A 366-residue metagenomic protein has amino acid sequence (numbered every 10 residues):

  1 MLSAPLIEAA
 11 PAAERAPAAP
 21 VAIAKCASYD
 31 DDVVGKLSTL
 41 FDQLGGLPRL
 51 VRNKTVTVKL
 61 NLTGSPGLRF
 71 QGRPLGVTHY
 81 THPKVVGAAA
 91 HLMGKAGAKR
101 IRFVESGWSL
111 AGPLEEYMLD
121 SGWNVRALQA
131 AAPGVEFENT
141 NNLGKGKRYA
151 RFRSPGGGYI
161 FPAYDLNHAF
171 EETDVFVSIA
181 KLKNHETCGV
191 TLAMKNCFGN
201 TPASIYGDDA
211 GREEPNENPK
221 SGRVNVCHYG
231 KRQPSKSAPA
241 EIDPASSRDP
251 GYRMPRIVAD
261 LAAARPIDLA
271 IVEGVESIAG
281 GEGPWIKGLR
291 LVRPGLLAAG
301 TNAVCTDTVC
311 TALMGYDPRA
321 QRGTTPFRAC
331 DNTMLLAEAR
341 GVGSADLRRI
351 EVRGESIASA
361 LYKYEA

Functional and structural regions predicted by a protein language model:
M1-P5: N-terminal secretory signal peptides and thylakoid transit peptides that target proteins across membranes
L6-I7, P11-A366: Extended, low-polarity segments enriched in aliphatic/aromatic residues
